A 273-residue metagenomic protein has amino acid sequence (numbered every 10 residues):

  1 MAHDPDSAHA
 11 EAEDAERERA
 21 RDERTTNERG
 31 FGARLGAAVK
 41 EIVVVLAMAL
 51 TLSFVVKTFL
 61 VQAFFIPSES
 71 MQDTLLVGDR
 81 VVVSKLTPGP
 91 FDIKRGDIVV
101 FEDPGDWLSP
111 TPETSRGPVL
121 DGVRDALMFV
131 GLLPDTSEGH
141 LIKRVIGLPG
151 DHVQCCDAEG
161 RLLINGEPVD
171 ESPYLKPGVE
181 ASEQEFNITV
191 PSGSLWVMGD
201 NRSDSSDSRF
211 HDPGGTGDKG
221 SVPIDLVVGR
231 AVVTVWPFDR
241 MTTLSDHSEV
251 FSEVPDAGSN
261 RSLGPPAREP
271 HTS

Functional and structural regions predicted by a protein language model:
A2-A37, F59, F64-F65, D73 (+1 more regions): Soluble "head" domains of membrane/secretory-pathway proteins
E41-F59: Hydrophobic membrane-insertion alpha-helices, especially the h-region of bacterial N-terminal signal peptides
